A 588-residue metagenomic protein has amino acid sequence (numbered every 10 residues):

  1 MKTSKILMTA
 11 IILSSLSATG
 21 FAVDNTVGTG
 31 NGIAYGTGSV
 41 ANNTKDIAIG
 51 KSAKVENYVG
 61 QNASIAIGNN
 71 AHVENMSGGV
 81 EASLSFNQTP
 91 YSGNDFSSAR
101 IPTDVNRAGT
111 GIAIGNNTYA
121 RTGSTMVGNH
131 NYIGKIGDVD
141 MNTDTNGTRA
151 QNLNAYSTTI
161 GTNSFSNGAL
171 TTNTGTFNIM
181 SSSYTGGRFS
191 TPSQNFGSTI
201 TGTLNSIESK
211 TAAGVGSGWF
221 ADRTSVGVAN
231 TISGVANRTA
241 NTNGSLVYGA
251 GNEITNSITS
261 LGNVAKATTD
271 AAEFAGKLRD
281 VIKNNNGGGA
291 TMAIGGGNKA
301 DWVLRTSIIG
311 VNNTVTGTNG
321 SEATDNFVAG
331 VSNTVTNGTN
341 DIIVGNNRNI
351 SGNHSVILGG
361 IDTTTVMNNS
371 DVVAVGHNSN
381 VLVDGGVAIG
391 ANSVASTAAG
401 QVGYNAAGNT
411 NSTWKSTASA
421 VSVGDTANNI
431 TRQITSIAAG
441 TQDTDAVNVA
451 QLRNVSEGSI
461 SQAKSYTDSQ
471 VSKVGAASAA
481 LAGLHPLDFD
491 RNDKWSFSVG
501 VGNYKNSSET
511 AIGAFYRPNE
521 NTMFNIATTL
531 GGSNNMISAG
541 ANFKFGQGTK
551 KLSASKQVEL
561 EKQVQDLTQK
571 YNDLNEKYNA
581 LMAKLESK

Functional and structural regions predicted by a protein language model:
K2-K5, T9-S436, V447-N454, Q462 (+3 more regions): Glycine- and small/polar-enriched repetitive beta-structure motifs of secreted/surface proteins
L358, K494-N503, N521-G531: Transmembrane beta-strand segments that form the barrel wall of outer-membrane beta-barrel proteins
A450-Q462, G546-K588: C-terminal intramolecular chaperone/auto-processing assembly modules
T467, V471-I512: Outer-membrane beta-barrel initiation region
N506-I512, N521-M523, N534-N535: Outer-membrane beta-barrel translocator/receptor signature
E520-I526, G546-K551: Repeated loop/turn-to-beta-strand initiation elements of outer-membrane beta-barrel proteins
F524-T528, N534-F543: Gram-negative outer-membrane beta-barrel domains
